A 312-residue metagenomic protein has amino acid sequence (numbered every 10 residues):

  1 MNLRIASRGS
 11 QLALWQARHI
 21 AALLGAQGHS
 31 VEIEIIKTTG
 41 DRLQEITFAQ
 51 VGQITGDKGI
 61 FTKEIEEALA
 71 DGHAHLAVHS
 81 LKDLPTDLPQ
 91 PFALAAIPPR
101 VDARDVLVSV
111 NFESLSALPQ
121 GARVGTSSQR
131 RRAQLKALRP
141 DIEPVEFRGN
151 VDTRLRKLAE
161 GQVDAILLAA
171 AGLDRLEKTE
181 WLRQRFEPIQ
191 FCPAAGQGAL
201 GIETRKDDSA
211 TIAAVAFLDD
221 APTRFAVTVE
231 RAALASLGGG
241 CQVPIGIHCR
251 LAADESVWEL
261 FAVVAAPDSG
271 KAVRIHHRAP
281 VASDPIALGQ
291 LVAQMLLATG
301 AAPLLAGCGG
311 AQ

Functional and structural regions predicted by a protein language model:
M1-E45, G52-I54, T62, A137-Q312: Small-molecule-sensing regulatory modules
N2, H73, P119-R123: Short active-site oxyanion
I46-L76: Short, structured active-site "lid" loops
D71-L84, Q197, E203-D208: Ordered, amphipathic secondary-structure segments that act as subunit-interaction surfaces in large macromolecular
L81-L84, L88-I142: A conserved helix-loop-strand patch within extracytoplasmic ligand-binding domains of the periplasmic binding
